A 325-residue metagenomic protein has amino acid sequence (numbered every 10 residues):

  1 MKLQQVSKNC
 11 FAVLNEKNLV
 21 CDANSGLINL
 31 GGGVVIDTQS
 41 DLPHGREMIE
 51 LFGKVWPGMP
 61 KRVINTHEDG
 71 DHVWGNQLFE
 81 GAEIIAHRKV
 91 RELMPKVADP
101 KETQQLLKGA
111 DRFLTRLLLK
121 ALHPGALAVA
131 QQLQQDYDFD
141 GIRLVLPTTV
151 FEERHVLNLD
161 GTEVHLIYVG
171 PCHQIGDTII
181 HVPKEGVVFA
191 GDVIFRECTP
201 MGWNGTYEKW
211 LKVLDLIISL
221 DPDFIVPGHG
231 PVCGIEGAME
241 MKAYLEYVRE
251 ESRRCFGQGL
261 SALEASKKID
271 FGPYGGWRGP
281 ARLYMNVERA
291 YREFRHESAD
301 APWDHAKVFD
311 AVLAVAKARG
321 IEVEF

Functional and structural regions predicted by a protein language model:
Q4-L51, T178-A190: Conserved beta-strand hairpin/beta-sheet module of binuclear metal-dependent hydrolase folds, prominently
Q5, D99-Y168, L214: Metallo-beta-lactamase
N9, I28, D37, F52 (+10 more regions): Divalent metal-coordination and catalytic microenvironments
G31, P43-K89, I218-D221: Active-site metal-binding motif and surrounding structural segment of the metallo-beta-lactamase
I36-Q39, M59-D69, I85-H87, V169-G170 (+2 more regions): Active-site neighborhood of phospho(di)ester-bond hydrolases with catalytic His/Asp-centered motifs
E153-V213, I217: Ligand/cofactor pocket segment of small-molecule handling proteins
V187, E208-G272: Divalent-metal (often Zn2+) His-rich catalytic cores of metallo-beta-lactamase-fold enzymes
Q258-F325: C-terminal regulatory/interaction regions
